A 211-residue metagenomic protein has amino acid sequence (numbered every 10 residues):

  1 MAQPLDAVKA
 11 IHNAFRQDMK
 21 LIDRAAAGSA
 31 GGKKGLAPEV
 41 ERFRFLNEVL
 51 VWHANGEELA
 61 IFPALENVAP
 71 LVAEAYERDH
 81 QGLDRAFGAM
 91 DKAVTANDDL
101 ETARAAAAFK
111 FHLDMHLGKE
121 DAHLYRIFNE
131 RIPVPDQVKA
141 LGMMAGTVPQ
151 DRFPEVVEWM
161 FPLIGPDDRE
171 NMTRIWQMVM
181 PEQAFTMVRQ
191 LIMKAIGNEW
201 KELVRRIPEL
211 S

Functional and structural regions predicted by a protein language model:
M1-S211: Small-residue-biased structural context
